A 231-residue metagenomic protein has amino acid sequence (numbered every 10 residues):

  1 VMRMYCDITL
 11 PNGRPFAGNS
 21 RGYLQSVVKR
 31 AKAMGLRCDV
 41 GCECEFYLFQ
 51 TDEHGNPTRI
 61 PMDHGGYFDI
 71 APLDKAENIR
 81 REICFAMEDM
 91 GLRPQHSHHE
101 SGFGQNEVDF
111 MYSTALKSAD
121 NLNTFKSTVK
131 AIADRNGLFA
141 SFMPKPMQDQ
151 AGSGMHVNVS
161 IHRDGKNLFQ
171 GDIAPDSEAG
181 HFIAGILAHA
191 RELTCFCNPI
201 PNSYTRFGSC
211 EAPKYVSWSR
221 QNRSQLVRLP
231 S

Functional and structural regions predicted by a protein language model:
V1-S231: Glycine-rich, acidic/polar active-site loops that bind/position phosphate-bearing ligands
